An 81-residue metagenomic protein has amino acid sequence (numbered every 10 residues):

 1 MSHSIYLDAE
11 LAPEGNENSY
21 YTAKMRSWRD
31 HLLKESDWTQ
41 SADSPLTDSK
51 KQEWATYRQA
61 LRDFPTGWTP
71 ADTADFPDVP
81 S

Functional and structural regions predicted by a protein language model:
M1-S81: A preference for well-ordered globular domain cores that mediate specific macromolecular interactions or catalysis
